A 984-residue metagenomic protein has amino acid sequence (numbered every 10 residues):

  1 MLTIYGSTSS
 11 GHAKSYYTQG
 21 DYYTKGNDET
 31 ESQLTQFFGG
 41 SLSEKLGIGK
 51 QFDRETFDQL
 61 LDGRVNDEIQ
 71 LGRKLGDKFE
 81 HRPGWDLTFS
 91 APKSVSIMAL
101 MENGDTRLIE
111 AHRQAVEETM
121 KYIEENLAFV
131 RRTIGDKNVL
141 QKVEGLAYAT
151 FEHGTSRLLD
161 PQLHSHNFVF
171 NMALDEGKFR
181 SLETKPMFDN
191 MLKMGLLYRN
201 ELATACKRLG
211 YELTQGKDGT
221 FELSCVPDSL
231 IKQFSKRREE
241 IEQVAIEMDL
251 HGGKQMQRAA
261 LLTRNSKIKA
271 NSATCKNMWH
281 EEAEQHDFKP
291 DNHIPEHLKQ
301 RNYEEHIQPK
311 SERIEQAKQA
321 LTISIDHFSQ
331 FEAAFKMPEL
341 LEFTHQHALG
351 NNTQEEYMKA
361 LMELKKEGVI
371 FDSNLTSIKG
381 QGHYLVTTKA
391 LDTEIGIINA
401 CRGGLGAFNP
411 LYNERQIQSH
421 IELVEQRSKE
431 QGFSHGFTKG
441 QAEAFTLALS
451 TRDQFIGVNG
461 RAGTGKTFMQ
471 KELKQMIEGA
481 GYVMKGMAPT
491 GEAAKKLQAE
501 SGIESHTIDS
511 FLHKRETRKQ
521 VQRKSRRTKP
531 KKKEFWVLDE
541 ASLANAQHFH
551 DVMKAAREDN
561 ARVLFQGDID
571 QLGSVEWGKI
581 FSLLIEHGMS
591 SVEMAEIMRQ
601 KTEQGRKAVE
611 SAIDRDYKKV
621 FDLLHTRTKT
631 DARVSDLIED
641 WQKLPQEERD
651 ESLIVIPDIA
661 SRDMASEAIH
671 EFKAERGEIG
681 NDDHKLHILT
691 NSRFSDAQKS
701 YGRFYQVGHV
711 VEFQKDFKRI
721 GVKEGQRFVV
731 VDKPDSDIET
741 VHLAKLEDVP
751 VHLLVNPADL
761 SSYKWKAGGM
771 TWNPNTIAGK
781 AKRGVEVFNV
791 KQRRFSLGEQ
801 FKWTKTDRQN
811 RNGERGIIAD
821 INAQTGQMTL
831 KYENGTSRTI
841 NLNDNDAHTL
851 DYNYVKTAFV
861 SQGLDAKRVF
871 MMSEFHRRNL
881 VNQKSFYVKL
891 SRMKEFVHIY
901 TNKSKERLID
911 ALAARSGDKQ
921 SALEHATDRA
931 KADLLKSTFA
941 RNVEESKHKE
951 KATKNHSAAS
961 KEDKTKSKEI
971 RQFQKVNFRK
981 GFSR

Functional and structural regions predicted by a protein language model:
M1-R984: Conserved ATP-binding/catalytic motifs of P-loop helicase motor domains
